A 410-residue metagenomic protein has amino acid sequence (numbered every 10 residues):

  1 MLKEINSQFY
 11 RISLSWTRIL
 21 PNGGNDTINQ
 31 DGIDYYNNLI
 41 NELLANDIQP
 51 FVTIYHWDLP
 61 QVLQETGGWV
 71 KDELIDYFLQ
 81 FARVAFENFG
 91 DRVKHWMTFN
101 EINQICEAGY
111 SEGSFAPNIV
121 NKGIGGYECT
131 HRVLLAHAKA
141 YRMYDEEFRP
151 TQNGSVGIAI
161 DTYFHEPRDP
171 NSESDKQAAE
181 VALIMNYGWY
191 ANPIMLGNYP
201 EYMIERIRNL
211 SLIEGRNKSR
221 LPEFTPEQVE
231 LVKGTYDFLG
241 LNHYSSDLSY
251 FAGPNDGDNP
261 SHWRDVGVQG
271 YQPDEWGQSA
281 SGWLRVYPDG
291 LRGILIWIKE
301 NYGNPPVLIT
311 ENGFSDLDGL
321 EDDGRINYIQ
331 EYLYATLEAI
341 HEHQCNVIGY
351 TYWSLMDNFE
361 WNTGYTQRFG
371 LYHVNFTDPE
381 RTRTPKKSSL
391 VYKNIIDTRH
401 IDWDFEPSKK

Functional and structural regions predicted by a protein language model:
M1-N29, I33, L39-E42: N-terminal structural segment of carbohydrate-active enzymes
N22-G24, I33-K410: Active-site region of glycoside hydrolase catalytic domains
